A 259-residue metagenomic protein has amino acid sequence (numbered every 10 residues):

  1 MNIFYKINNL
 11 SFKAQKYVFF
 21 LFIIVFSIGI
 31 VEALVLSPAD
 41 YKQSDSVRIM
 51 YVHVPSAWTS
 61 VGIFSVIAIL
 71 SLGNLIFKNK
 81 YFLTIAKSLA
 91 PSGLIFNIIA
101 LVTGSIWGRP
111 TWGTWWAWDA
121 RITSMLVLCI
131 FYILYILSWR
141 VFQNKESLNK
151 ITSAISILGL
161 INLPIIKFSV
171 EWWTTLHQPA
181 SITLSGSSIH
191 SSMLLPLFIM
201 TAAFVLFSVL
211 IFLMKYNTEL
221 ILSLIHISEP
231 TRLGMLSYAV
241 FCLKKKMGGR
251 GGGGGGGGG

Functional and structural regions predicted by a protein language model:
M1-L224, S228: Polytopic transmembrane helical bundles with strong interfacial aromatic enrichment
I225-E229, L233-G259: Single conserved hydrophobic/aromatic residue that forms the stacking wall/gate of nucleotide- or nucleobase-binding
